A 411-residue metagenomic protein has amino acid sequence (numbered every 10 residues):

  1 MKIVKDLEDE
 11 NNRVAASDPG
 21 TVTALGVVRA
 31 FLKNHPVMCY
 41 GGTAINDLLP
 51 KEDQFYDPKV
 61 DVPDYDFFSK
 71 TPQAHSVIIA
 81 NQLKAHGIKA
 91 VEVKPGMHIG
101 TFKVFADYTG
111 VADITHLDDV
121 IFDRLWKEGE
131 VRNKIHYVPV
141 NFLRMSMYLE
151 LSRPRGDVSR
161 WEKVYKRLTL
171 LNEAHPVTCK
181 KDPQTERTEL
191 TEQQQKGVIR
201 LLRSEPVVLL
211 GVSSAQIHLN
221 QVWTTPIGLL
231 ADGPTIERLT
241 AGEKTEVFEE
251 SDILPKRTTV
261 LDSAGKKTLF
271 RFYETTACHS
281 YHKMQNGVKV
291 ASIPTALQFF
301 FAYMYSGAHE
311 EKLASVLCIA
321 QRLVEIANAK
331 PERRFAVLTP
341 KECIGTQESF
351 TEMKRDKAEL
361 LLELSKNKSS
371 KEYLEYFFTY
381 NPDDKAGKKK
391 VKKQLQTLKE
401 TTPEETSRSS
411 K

Functional and structural regions predicted by a protein language model:
M1-T23, R132-K196, E359, K371-Y373 (+2 more regions): N-terminal regions immediately upstream of nucleotidyltransferase
T21-Q73, E192-R238: Active-site nucleotide-donor binding segment shared across nucleotidyl transfer reactions
P72-H86, D232-K244: Amphipathic alpha-helical segments
N81-D123, G242-N286: Conserved catalytic core of two-metal-ion nucleotidyltransferases
K127-E128, R153, D157, Y273 (+3 more regions): Short, solvent-exposed beta-strand/turn patches at coil↔beta or beta↔helix junctions that act as interaction loops
G129-M147, G287-G307: Phosphate-handling catalytic interfaces
T178-Q184, K330-E405: Eukaryotic intrinsically disordered, low-complexity regulatory regions enriched in Ser/Thr/Pro and acidic residues
F301-Y303, E311-I344: Long, C-terminal catalytic modules of enzymes
